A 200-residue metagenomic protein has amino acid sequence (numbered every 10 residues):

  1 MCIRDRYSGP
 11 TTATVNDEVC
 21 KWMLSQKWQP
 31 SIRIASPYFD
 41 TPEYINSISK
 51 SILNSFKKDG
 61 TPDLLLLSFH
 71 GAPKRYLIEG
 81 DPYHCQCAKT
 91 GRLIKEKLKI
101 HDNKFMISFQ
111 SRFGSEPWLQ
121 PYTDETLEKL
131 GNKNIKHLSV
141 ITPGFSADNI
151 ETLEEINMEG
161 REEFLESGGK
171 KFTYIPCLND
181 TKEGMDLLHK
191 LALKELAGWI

Functional and structural regions predicted by a protein language model:
R4-I200: Extended amphipathic ligand-handling, pore-lining, and cofactor/metal-binding catalytic surfaces
